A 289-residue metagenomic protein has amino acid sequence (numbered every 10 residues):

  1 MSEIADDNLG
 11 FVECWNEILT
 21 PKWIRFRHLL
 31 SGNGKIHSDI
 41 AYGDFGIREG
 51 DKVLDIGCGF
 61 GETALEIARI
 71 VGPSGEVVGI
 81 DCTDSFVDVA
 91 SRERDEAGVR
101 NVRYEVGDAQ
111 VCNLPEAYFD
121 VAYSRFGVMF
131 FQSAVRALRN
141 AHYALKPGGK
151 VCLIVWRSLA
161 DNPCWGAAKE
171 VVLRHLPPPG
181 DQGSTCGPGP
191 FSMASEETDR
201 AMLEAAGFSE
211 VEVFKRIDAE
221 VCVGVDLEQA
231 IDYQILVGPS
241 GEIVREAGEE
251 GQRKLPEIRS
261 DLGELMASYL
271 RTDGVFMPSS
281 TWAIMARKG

Functional and structural regions predicted by a protein language model:
S2-D51, E62-E66, V89, A97 (+1 more regions): Conserved class I S-adenosyl-L-methionine
S2-L29, E212-D273: C-terminal helical/coil "lid" or tail adjacent to the Rossmann-like core of SAM-dependent
K52-C112, R136: Class I SAM-dependent methyltransferase SAM/SAH-binding core
G72, F131-Q132, L145-P147: Helix-to-beta-strand junctions that scaffold the AdoMet/dcAdoMet cofactor pocket in Class I SAM-dependent enzymes
Q110-V121: A short acidic, Gly/Pro-enriched loop at the edge of an enzyme's catalytic core that lines a small-molecule cofactor
D120-V135, R157-L159: A short SAM/SAH-binding and catalytic strip from SAM-dependent methyltransferases
V135, K146, K150-G224: Conserved catalytic/acceptor-binding region of the Class I
A206-S209, D232, T281-G289: Core SAM-dependent methyltransferase catalytic element
